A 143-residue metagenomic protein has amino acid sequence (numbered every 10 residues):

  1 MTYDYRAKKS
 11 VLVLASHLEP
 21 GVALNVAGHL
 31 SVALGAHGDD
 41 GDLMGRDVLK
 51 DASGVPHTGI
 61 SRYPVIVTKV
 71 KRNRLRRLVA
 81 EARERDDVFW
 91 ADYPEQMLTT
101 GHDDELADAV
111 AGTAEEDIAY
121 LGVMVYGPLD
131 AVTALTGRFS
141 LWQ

Functional and structural regions predicted by a protein language model:
M1-Q143: Positively charged, small/polar-rich N-terminal and surface patches that mediate targeting and assembly and bind
